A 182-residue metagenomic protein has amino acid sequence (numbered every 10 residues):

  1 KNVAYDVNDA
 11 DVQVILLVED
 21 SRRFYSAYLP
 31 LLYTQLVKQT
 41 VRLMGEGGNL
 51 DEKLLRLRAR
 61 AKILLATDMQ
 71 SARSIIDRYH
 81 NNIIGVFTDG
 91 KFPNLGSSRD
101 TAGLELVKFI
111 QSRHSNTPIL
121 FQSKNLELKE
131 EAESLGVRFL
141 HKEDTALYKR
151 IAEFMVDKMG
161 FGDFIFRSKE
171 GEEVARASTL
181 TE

Functional and structural regions predicted by a protein language model:
K1, A27, L128-E133, E143-M159 (+1 more regions): C-terminal output helix
K1, V86-F87, E105-E133, V137-L140: A short, hydrophobic beta-strand element within the central beta-sheet of small alpha/beta folds
N2-P30, M159-E182: CheY-like receiver
D11-R23, Y28-E52, I63-L65: Conserved acidic segment of CheY-like receiver
L43-G85: Acidic, metal-coordinating helix/loop segments flanking the phosphotransfer/catalytic sites of two-component signaling
L64-T67, F139-A146: Short acidic-hydrophobic, aromatic-tinged amphipathic segments that line or gate anion-handling sites
D68, G96-E105: Acidic catalytic/metal-coordinating carboxylates
F87-G96: Active-site residues of response regulator receiver
